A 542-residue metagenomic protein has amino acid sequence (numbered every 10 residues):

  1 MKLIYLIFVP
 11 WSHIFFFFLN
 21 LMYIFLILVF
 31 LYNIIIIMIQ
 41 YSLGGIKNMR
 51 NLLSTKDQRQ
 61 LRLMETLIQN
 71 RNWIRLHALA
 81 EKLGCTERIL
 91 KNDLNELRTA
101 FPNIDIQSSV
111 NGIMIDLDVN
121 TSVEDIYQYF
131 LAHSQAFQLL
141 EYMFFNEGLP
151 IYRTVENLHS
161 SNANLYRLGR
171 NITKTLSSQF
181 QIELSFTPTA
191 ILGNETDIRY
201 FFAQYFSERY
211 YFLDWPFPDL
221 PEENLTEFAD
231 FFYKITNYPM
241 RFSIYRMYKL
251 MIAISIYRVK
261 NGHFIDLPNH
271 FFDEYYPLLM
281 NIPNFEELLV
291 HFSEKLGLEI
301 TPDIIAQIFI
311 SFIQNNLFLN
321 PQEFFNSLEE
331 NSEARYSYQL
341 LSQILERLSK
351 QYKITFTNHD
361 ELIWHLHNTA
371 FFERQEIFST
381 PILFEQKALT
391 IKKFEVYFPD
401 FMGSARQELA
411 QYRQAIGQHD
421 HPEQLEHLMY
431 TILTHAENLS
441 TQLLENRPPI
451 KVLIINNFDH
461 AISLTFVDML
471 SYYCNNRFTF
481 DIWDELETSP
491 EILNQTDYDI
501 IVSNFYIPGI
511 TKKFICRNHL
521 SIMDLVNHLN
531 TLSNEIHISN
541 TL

Functional and structural regions predicted by a protein language model:
M1-I35: Hydrophobic alpha-helical signal peptides and transmembrane signal-/tail-anchor segments that drive secretory-pathway
L3, Q40, N51-L53: Short, basic/polar N-terminal leader/transit segment immediately after the initiator methionine
F30-Y32, I46-L542: A cross-family "folded-core" feature that marks the main globular domain of proteins
M38-K47: …primarily DNA-binding HTH/wHTH and HhH modules…
